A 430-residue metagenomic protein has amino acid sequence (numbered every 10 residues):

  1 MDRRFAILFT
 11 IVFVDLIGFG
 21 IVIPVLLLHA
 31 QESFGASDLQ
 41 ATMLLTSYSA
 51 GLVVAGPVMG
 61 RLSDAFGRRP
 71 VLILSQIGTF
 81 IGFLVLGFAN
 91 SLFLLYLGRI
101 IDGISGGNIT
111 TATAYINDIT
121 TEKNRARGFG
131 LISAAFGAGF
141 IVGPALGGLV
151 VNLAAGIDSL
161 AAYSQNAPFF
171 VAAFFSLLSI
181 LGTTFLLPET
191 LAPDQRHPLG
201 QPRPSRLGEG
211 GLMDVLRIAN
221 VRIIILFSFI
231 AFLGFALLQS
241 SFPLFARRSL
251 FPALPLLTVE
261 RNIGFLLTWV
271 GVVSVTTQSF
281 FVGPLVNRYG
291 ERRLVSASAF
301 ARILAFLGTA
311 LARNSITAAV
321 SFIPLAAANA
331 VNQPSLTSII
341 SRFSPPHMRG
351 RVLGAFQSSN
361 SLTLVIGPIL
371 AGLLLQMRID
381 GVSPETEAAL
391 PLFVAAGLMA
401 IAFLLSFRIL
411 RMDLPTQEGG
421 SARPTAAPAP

Functional and structural regions predicted by a protein language model:
G20, S49-P57, G107, F140-I141 (+2 more regions): Residue-level signature of mid-helix packing/kink "hotspots" within the transmembrane helices of 12-pass Major
P24-D38, S240-N262: Short amphipathic helix-loop junctions that connect adjacent transmembrane helices in Major Facilitator Superfamily/SLC
V54-L92: Conserved MFS/SLC helix-loop-helix module at the cytosolic interface between two early adjacent transmembrane helices
G56-G67, T277-E291, L375: Helix-to-loop junctions at the C-terminal end of transmembrane segments in multipass secondary transporters
G98-G137: Cytoplasmic helix-loop-helix junction between adjacent transmembrane helices in 12-TM secondary transporters
N152-A173, L373-G397: A membrane-interface helix-boundary motif in multi-pass transporters
P188-L226, P424-P430: Juxtamembrane intracellular "pre-TM" segments in multi-pass secondary transporters
R292-L336: C-terminal transmembrane helical hairpin of 12-TM major facilitator-type secondary transporters
